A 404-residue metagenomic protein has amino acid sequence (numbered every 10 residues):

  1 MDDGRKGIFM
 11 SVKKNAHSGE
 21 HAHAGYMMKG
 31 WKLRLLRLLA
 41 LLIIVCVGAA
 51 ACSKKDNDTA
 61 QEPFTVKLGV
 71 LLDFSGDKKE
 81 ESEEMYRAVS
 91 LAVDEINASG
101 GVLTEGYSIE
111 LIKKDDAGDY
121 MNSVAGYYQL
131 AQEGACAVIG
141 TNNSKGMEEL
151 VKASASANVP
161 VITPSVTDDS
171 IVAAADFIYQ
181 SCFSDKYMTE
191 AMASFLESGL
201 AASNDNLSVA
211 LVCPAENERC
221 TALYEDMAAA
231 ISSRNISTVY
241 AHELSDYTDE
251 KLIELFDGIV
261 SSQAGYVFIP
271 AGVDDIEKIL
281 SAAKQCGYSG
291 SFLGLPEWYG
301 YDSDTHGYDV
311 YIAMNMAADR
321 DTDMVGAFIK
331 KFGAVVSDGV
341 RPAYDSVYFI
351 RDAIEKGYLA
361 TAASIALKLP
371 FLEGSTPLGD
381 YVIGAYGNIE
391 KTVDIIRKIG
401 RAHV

Functional and structural regions predicted by a protein language model:
A49-A51: C-terminal motif of bacterial Sec signal peptides marking the signal peptidase cleavage site
D56-A60, E80-R87, V102-V172, L244-I253 (+2 more regions): Beta-alpha junction/loop-to-helix N-cap segments that form part of ligand/metal-binding clefts
G69-S90, K114-Y120, N143, E216-T221 (+1 more regions): Extracytoplasmic "Venus flytrap"
V70, L130-N142, I162-P164, S208-C213 (+4 more regions): Periplasmic-binding protein-like
S170-F195, H306-A318: Short beta-strand elements at the ligand-binding edges of bilobed clamshell
I178-E243, I350: An alpha-beta-alpha
L280-Y344, E355: Extracellular/periplasmic periplasmic-binding protein-like sensory domains
F328-R341, R351-G400: Segments of small-molecule ligand-sensing domains
